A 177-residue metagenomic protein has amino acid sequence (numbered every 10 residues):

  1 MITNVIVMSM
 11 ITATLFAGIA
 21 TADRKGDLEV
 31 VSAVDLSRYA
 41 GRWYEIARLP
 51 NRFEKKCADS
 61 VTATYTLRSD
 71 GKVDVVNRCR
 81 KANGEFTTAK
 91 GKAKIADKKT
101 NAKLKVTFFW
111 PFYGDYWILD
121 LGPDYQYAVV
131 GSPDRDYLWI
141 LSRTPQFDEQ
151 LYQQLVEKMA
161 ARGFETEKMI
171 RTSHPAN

Functional and structural regions predicted by a protein language model:
N4-L15: Bacterial N-terminal signal peptides
T14-N177: A beta-rich soluble binding module of mature secreted/lumenal proteins
